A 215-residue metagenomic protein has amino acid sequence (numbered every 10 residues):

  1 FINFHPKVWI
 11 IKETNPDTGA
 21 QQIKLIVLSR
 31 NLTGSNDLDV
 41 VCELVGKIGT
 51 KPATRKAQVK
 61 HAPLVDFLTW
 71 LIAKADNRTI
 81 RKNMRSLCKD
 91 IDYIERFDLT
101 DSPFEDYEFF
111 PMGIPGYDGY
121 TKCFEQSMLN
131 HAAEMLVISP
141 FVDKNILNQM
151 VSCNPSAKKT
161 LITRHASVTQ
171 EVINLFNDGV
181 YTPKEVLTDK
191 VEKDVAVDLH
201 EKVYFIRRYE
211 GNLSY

Functional and structural regions predicted by a protein language model:
F1-Y215: PLD/PLD-like phosphodiesterase catalytic module centered on the HKD motif
